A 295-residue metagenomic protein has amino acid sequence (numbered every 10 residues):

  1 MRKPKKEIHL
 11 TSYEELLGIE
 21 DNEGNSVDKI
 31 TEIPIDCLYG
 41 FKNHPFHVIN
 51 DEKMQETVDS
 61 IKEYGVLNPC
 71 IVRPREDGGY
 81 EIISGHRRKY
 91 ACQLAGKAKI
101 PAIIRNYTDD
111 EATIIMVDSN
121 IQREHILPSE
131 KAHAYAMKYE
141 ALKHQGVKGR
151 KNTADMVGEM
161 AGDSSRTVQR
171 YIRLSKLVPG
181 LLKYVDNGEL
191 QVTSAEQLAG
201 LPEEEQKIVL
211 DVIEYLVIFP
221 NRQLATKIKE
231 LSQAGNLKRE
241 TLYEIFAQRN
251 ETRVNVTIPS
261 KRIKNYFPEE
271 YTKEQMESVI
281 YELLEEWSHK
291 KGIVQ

Functional and structural regions predicted by a protein language model:
M1-R105, M116-Q122: Short, charged/polar connector segments at secondary-structure boundaries
R2-K3, L17, W287-Q295: Short acidic DE-rich linear segments
P34, N50-K53, T57, G79 (+7 more regions): Helical mechanochemical/support elements of P-loop NTPase systems and associated helical scaffolds
F46, Y90-K176, G200: Amphipathic, charge-rich alpha-helical segments that serve as recognition/docking helices
H133-Y139, S165-S278: Amphipathic alpha-helical extensions and coiled-coil-like segments
H144-V147, T272, G292: Short, flexible helix-adjacent loops and helix caps
E277-S288: Low-complexity, acidic/Ser/Thr- and charged residue-rich accessory regions of DNA metabolism proteins
